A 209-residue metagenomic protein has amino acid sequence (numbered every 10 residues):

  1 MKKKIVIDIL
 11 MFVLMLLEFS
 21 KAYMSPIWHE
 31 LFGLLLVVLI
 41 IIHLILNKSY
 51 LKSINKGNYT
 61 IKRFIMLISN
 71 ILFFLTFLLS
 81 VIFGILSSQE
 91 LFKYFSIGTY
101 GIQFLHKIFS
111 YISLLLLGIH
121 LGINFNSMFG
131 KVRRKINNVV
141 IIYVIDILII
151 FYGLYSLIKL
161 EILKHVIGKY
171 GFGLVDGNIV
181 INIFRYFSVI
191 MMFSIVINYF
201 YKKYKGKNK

Functional and structural regions predicted by a protein language model:
M1-K209: Membrane-embedded alpha-helical bundles that constitute the cytochrome b-like, heme-associated redox core of multi-pass
